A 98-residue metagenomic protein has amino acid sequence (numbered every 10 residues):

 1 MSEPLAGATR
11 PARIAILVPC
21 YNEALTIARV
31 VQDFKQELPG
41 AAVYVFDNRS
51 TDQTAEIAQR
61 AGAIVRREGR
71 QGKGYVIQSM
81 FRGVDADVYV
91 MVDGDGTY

Functional and structural regions predicted by a protein language model:
M1-Y98: Structured catalytic core of nucleotide-sugar glycosyltransferases
